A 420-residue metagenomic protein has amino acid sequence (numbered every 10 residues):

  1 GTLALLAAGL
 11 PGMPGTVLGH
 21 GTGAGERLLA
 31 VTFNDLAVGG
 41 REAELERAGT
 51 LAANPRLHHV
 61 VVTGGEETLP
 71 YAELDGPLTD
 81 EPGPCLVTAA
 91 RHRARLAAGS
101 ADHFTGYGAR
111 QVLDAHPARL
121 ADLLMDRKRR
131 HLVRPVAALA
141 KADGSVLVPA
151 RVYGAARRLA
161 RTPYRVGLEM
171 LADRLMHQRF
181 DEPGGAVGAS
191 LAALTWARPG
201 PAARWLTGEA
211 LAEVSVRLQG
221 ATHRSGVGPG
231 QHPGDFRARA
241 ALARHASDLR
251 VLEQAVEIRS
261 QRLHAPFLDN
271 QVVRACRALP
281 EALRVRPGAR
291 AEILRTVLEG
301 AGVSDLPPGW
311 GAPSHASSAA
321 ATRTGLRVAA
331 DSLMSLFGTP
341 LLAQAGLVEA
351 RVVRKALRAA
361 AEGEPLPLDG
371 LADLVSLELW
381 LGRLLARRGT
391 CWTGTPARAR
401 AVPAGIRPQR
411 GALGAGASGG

Functional and structural regions predicted by a protein language model:
G1-G208, A255, R259-H264, L268-Q271 (+3 more regions): ATP-dependent adenylate-handling active sites, centered on carboxylate activation for C-N bond formation
T63-A72, R244-V251, N270-Q271, Q344-L357: Active-site-adjacent bridging/hinge elements
E73-G76, S225-P229, L252-I258, A356-A359: Short glycine/proline-rich turn/loop motifs
A90, A238-Q254, D369-L385: Short, hydrophobic/amphipathic alpha-helical patches that form generic packing surfaces within helical domains
P117-A121, D126, A301-P365: PAPS-dependent sulfotransferase catalytic core
G184-R239, E349: Glycine/proline-rich, flexible active-site/cofactor-binding loop segments that harbor closely spaced acidic
T339-G420: Acidic, carboxylate-rich catalytic segments that either coordinate divalent cations
